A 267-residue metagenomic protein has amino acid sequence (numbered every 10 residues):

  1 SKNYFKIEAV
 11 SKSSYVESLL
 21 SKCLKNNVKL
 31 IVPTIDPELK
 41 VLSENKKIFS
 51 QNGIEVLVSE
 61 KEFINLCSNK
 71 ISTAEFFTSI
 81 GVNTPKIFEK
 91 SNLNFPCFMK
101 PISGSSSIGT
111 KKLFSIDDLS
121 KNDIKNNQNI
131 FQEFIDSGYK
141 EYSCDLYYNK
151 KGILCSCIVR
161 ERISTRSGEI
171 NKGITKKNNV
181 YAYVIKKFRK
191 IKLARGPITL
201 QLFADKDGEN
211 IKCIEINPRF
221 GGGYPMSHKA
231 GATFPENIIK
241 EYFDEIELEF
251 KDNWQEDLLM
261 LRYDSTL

Functional and structural regions predicted by a protein language model:
S1-T84: Conserved N-proximal alpha/beta basic substrate-recognition cap immediately N-terminal to, or forming the N-lobe
N26, N179-L267: ATP-dependent carboxylate activation and anion-phosphoryl transfer catalytic cores that bind Mg-ATP to form
D36-E38, I102-G104, R219: Short glycine-rich anion-binding loops that position phosphate/pyrophosphate groups of nucleotides and phosphorylated
V41-E44, I108-T110, E141, P225: Short glycine-/acidic-enriched loop or helix-start segments at secondary-structure transitions that form or flank
S50, K61-G138, Y148-I153, N178-A182: Active-site nucleotide/adenylate-binding loops and adjacent lid/helix of ATP-dependent enzymes
V82-T84, E141, R195-T199: Short secondary-structure junction motifs
C97, I108, Y142-C144, I198-L200 (+1 more regions): Change "...and in nucleic-acid phosphodiester-cleaving endonucleases..." to "...and in nucleic-acid processing enzymes
L113-A194, F203-K212: Phosphate-binding site of ATP-dependent enzymes
